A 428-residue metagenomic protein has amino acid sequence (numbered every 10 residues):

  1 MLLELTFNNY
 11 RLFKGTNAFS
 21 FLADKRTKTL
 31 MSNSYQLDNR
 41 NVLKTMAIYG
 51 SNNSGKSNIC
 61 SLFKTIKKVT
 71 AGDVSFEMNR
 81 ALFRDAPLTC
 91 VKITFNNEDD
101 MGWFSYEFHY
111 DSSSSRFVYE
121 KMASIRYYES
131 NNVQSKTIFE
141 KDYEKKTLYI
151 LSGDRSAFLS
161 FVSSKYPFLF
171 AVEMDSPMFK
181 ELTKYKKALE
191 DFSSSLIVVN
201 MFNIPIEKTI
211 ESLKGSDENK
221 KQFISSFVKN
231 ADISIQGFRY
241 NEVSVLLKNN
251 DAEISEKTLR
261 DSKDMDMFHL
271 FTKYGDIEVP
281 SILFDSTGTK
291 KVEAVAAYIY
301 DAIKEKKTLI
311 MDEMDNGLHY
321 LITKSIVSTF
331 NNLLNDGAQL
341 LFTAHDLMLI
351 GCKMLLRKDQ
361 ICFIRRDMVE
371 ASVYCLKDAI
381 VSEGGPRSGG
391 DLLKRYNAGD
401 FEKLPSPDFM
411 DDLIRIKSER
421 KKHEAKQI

Functional and structural regions predicted by a protein language model:
M1-E4, E305, S325-I428: C-terminal lobe/lid and adjacent interdomain/linker elements of RecA-like ASCE P-loop ATPase modules
M1-K64: Pre-Walker A-like glycine/lysine-rich segment at the N-terminus of P-loop NTPase domains
R40-R80, V292-E293, Y298, T329: Phosphate-binding glycine-rich loops of NTP-binding sites
T45-G50, E253-Y300, T308, M314-L318: Conserved ABC ATPase signature
R84-Y149, I364, L376-G390: P-loop NTPase motor core
Y110-L247: Electropositive, glycine-dotted interaction segments that contact anionic polymers or phosphate-rich ligands
P205-F284, P405-P407, D411-I428: Extended helical coiled-coil dimerization/tether regions that scaffold and oligomerize large DNA-maintenance assemblies
H319-K324: Short alpha-helix of the ABC ATPase nucleotide-binding domain corresponding to the H-loop/switch region
